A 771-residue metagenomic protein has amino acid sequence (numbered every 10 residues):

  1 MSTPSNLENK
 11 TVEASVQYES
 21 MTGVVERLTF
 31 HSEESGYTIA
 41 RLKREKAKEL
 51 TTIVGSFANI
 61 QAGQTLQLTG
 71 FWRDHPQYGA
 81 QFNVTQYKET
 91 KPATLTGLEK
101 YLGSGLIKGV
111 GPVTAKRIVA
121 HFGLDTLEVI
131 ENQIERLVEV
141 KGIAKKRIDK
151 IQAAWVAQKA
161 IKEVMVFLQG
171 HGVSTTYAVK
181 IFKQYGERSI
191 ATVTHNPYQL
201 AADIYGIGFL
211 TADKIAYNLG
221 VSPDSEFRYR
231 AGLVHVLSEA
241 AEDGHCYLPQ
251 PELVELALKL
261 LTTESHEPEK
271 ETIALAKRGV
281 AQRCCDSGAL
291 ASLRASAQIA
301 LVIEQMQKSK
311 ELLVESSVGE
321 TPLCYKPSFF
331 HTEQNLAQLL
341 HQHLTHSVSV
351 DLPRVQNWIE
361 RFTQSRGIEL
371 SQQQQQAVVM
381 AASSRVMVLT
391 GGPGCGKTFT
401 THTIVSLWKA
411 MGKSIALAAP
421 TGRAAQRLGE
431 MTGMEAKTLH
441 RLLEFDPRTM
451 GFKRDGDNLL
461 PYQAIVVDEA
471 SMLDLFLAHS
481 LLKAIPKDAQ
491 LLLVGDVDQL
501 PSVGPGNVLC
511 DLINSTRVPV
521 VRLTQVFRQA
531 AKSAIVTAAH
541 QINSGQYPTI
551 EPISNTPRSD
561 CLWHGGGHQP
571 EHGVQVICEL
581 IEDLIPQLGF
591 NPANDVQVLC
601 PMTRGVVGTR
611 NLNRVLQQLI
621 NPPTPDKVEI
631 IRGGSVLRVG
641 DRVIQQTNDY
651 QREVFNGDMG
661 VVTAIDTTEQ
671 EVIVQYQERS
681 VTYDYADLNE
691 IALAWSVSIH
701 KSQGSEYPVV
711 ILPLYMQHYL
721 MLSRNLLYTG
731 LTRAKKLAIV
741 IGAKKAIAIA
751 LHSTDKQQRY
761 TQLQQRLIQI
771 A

Functional and structural regions predicted by a protein language model:
S2-P353, A771: Accessory, non-ATPase domains that flank or precede helicase/AAA+ motor cores in DNA-metabolism machines
L106, E139, G391, A419 (+2 more regions): The Walker A (P-loop) glycine that initiates the GxxxxGKT/S ATP-binding motif of P-loop NTPases
T262, E267, L313-I465, I513 (+3 more regions): ASCE P-loop NTPase motor cores of helicases and related translocases
S414, P461-I465, D488-L492, L737-A738: Loop/turn-to-beta-strand initiation segments
L439-K487, V697-H700, Y728: Conserved RecA-like ASCE ATPase "motif II neighborhood" in helicase/translocase motors
A470-L481, V497-N507, L722: Conserved ATPase-coupling elements of RecA-like P-loop NTPase cores
V497-V643, D649-R652, I770: Conserved helicase motor core of P-loop NTPases
D658-A771: C-terminal accessory regions
